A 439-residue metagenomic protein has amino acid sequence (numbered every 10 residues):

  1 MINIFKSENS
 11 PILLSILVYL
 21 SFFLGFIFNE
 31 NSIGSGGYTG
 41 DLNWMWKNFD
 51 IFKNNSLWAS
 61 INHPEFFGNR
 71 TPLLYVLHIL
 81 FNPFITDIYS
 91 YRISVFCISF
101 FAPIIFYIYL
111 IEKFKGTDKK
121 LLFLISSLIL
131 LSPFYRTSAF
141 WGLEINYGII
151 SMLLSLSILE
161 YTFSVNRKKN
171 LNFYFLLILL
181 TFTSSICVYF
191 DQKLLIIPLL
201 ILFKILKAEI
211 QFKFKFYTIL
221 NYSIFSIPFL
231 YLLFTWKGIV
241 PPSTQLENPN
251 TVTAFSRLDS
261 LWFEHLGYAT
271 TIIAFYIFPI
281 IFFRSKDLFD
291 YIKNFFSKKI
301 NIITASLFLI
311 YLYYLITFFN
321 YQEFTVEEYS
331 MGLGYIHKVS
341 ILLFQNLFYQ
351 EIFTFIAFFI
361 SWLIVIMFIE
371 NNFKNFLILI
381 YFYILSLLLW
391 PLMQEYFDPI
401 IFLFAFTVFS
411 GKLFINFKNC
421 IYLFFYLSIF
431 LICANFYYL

Functional and structural regions predicted by a protein language model:
M1-F28, I111, L122, F295-L307 (+1 more regions): Start-transfer (signal-anchor) and selected internal transmembrane alpha helices of multi-pass inner/ER membrane
E30-G40, N55-I79, I88-S99: Membrane-proximal lumenal/periplasmic loop motifs of glycosylation machinery
I93-K115, L154-I158: Transmembrane-helix motifs of polytopic, lipid-linked glycan transferases
F106-S132, I149-I150, K168-F175: Transmembrane-helix signature of polytopic, membrane-embedded enzymes that assemble or transfer cell-envelope glycans
I125-S127, Y174-D191, P198-L202, S223-F229 (+1 more regions): Membrane-interface alpha helices of multi-pass inner-membrane proteins
T137-Y147, F190, M393-Q394: Short acidic/glycine- and proline-prone juxtamembrane loop motifs at membrane-interface regions of multi-pass membrane
Y147-R167, L176-T183, P198-L206, L363 (+1 more regions): Specific aromatic-rich, kink-prone transmembrane helix
V188, L194, L199, F203-K207 (+2 more regions): Membrane-lumen/periplasm interface segments of specific transmembrane helices in polyprenyl phosphate-linked
